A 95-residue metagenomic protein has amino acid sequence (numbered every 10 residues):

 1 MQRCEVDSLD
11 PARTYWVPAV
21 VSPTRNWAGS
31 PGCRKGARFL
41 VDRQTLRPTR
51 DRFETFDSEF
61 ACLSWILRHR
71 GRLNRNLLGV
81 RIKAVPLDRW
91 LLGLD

Functional and structural regions predicted by a protein language model:
M1-P11, L87-D95: Short intrinsically disordered terminal tails
V6-R50, H69: Short aromatic-glycine-(Arg/Gly/Cys) micro-motifs in beta-strand/loop hairpins
F53-D95: Short, mixed-charge low-complexity intrinsically disordered segments
